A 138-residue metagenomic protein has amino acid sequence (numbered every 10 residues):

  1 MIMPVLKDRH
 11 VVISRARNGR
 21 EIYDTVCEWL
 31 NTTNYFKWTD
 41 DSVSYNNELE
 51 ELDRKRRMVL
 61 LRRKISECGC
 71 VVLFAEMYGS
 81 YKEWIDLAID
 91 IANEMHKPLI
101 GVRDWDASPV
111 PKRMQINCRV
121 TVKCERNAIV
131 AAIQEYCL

Functional and structural regions predicted by a protein language model:
M1-E67, L138: Conserved N-terminal substructure of TIR/SEFIR domains
S14-R15, A75, R103: Short beta-strand/turn micro-motifs composed of small residues that flank or help shape donor/cofactor-binding pockets
K55-M58, D86, R126: Structural motif corresponding to alpha-helix initiation and N-cap regions
C70-V72: Inter-motif core of Ras-like GTPase G domains
M77-E94: Conserved TIR/SEFIR loop-to-helix hotspot centered on a Trp-containing motif with a nearby acidic residue
E94-V102: A short helix->loop->beta-strand "cap" motif at the edges of active sites that frequently abuts
W105-V122: Glycine-rich, charge-decorated loop segments at or immediately adjacent to ligand/cofactor-binding or catalytic sites
T121-L138: C-terminal helix of von Willebrand factor
